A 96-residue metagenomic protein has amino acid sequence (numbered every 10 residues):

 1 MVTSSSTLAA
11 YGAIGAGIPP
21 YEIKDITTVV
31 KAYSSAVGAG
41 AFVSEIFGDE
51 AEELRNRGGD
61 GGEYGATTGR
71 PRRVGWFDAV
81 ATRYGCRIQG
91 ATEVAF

Functional and structural regions predicted by a protein language model:
M1-F96: Non-transmembrane, aqueous-exposed alpha-helical and coiled segments at domain scale
